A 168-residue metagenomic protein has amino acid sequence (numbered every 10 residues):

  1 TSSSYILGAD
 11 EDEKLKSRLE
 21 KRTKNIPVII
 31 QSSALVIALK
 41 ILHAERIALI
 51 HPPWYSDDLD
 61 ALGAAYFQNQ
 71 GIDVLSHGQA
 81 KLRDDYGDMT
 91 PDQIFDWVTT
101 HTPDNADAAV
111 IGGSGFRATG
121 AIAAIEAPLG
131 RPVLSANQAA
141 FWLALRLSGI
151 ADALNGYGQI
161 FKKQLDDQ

Functional and structural regions predicted by a protein language model:
T1-I29: Glycine/small-residue-rich loop that forms an oxyanion/phosphate-binding "nest" at active or ligand-binding sites
T1-I6, N105-R117: Short acidic, glycine-rich surface-loop motifs adjacent to enzyme active sites
I26-I41, W97-V98, I111-S114, A121 (+3 more regions): Hydrophobic structural segments
A44-P53: Short beta-strand segments enriched in small/hydrophobic residues
A48-L49, G71-S76, L129-N137, D152-Y157: Short hydrophobic/aromatic-enriched beta-strand-loop microsegments
I50, D57-G113: Active-site rim beta-loop-alpha module in soluble metabolic enzymes
S135-Q168: C-terminal functional extensions of proteins
